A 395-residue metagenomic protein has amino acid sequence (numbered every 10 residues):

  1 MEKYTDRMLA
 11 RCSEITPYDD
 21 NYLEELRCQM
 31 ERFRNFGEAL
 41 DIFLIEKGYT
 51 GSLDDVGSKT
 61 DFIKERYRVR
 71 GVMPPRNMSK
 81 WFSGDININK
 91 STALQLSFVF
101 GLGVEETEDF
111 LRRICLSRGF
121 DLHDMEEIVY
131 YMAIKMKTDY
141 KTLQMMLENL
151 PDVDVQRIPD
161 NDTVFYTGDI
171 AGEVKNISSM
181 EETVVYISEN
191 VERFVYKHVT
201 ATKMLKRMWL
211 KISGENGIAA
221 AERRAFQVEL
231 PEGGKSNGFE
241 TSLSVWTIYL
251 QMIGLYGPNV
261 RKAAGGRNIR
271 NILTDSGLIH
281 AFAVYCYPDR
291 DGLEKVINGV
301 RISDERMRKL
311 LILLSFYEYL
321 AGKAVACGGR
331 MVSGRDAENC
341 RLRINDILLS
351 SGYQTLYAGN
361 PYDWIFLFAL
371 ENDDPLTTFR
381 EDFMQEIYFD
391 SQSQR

Functional and structural regions predicted by a protein language model:
E2-F62, N149-Q156, T167: A short, Lys/Arg-rich alpha-helix, primarily the initiator
I45-E65, I88-A93, H123-E126, Y140-M145: Short, charged amphipathic recognition helices of the HTH superfamily and cognate SANT/SANTA-like modules
K64-I88, T92, R113-C115: Recognition helix of helix-turn-helix/homeodomain-like DNA-binding domains that insert into the DNA major groove
S79, L94-F98, Y130: Amphipathic alpha-helical segments within well-ordered protein domains
K90-E106: DNA major-groove recognition helix of helix-turn-helix/homeodomain DNA-binding modules
L111-F194: Helix-turn-helix/homeodomain-like alpha-helical modules used for DNA recognition and transcription-factor dimerization
L122-M125, M132, L349-E371, D390 (+1 more regions): Basic, alpha-helical nucleic-acid-binding regions used in initiation and control of genome expression
N161-S351: Long, charge-rich C-terminal accessory regions
